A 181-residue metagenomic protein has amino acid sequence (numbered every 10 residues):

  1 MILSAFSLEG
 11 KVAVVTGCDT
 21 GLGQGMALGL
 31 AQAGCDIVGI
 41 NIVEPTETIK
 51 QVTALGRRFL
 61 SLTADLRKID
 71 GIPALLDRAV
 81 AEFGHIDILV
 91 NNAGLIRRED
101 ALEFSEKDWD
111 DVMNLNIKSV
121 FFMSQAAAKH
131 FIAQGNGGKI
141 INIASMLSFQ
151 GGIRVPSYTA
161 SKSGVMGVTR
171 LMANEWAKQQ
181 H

Functional and structural regions predicted by a protein language model:
V12, D19-G21: Conserved glycine-rich cofactor-binding loop
A33-E47: Conserved glycine-rich Rossmann-like NAD(P)H-binding loop of the short-chain dehydrogenase/reductase
D100-A101, S105-M113: Substrate-binding pocket helix/loop in short-chain dehydrogenase/reductase
L102, Q150-P156, K178-Q179: Active-site loop immediately N-terminal to the catalytic Tyr-X3-Lys motif of short-chain dehydrogenase/reductase
S124, S161, T169: Active-site helix of classical SDR
K129, N174-K178: Alpha-helical segment proximal to the catalytic Tyr-Lys
S145: Residue(s) in the substrate-gating loop at a strand-loop-helix junction that position the organic substrate next
